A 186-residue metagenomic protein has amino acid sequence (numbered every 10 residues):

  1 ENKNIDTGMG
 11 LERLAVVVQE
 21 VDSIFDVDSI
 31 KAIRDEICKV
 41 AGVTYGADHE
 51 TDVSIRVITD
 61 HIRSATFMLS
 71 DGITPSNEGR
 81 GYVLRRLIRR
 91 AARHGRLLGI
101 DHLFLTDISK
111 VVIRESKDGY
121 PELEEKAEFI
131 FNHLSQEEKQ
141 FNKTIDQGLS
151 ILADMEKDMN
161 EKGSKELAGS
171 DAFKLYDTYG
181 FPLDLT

Functional and structural regions predicted by a protein language model:
E1-T186: A glycine- and charged-residue-rich anion-binding loop/surface
